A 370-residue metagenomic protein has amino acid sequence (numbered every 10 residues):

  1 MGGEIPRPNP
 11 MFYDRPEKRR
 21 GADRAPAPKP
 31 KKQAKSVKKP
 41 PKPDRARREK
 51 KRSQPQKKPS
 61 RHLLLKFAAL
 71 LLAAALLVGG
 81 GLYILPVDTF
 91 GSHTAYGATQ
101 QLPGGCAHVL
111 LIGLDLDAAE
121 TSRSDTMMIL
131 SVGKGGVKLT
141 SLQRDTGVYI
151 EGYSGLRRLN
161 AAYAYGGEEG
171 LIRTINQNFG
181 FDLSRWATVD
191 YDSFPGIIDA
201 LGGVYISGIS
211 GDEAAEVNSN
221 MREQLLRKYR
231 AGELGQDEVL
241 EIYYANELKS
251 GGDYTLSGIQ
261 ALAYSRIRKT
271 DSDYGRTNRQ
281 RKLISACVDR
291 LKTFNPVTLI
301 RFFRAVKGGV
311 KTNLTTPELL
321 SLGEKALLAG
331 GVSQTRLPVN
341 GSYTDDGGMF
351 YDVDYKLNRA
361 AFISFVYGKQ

Functional and structural regions predicted by a protein language model:
M1-S53: N-terminal targeting leaders characterized by basic, low-complexity, disordered sequences that direct proteins
G2-E4, P55-T140, S321-E324: Entry/capping segment at the start of metal-dependent catalytic domains with acidic active-site entry clusters
A95-G97, A118, R144-T146, I150 (+3 more regions): C-terminal solvent-exposed extensions
L102-G105, A119-R123, A164-E169, A187-Y191 (+5 more regions): Solvent-exposed, acidic/flexible segments
G104-A107, S122-M127, K134-V137, L142 (+8 more regions): Extracytoplasmic
D115-A119, R157-Y165, G180-R185, R266-G275 (+3 more regions): Second-shell loop/turn segments in exported
E120, D199-T298: Flexible, polar/acidic helix-loop-strand segments at domain edges
T126, L156, E168-N176, L183 (+10 more regions): Extracytoplasmic/secreted envelope proteins and their assembly/folding machinery, especially bacterial periplasmic
